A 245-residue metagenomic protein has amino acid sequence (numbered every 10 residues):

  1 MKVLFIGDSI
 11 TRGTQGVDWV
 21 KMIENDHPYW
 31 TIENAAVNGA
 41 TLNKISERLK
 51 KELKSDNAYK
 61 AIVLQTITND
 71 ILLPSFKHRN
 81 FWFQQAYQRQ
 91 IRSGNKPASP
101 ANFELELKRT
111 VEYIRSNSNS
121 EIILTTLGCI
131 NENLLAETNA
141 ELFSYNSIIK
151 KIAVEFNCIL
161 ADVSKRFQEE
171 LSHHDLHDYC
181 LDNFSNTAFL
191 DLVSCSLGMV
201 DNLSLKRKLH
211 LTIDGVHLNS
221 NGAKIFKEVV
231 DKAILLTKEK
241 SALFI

Functional and structural regions predicted by a protein language model:
M1-V63, E239: Serine-esterase "nucleophile elbow" of acetyl-processing enzymes
M22, E47-S220, K224, E228-I245: Alpha-helical cap/lid subdomain in secreted, periplasmic, or secretory-pathway luminal O-acyl-processing enzymes
